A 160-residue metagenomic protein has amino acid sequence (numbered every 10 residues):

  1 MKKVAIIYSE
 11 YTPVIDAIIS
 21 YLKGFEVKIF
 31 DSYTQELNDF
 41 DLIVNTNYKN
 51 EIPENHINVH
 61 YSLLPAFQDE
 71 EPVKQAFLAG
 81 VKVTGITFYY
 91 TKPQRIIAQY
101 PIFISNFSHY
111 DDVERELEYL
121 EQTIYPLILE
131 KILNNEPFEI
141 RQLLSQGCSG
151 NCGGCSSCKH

Functional and structural regions predicted by a protein language model:
M1-H160: One-carbon transfer enzymes
